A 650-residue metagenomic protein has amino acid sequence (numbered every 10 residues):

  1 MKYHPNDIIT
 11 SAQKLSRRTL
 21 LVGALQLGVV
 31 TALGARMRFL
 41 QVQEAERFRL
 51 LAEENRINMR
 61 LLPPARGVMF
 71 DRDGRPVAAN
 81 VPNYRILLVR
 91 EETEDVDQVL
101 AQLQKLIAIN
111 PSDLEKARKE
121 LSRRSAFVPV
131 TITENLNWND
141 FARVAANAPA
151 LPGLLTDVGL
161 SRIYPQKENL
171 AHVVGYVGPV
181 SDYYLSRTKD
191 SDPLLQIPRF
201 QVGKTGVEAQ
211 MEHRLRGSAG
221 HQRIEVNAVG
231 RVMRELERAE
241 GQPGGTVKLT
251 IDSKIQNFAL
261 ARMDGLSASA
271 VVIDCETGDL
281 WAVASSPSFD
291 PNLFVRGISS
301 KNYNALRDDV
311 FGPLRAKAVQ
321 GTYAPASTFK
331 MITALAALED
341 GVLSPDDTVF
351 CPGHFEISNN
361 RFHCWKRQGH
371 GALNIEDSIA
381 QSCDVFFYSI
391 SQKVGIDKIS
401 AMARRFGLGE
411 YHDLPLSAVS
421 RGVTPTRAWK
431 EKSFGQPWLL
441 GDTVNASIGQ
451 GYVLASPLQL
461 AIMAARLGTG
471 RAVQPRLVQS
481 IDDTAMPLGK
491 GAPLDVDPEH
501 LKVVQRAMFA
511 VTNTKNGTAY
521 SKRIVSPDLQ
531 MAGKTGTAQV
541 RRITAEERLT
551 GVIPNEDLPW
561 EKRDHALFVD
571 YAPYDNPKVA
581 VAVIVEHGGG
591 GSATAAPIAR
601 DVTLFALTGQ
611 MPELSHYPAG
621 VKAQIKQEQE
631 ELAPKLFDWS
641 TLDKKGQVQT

Functional and structural regions predicted by a protein language model:
M1-V232, E240, G265-S269, C275 (+4 more regions): Membrane-proximal periplasmic segments of bacterial cell-envelope enzymes, especially penicillin-binding proteins
Y3-I9, V226-R238, A268, E276-S327 (+3 more regions): Beta-lactam-recognizing serine transpeptidase/beta-lactamase-like catalytic domain environment
R90-E92, E586-G589: A generic structural motif
Q98, Q102, N139, R143 (+18 more regions): Extracytoplasmic/secreted proteins, especially bacterial periplasmic and envelope-associated proteins
V128-T133, G244-S253, G589: Outer-membrane beta-barrel proteins
R231-A268: Conserved, well-ordered alpha-helix/loop/beta-strand core segments that scaffold catalytic motifs
D575, G589-S592, A596-G609, E613: C-terminal, active-site-flanking charged/polar segments
